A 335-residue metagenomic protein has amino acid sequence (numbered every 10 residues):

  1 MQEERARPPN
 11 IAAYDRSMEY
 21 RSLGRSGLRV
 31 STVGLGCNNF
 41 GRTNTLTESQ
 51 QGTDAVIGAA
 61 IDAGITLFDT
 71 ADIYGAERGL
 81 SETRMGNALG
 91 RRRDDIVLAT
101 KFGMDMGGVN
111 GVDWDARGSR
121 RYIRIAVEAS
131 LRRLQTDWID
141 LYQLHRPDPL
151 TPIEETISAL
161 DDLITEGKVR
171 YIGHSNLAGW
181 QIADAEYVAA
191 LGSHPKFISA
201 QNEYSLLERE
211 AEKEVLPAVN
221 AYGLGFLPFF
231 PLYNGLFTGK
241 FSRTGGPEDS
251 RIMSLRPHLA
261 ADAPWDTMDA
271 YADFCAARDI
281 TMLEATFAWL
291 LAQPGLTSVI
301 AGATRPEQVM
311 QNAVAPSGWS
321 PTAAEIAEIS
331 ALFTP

Functional and structural regions predicted by a protein language model:
Q2-I96: N-terminal binding-site loop/beta-alpha segment at the start of enzyme catalytic domains that lines or forms
P9-A13, I153-T334: Beta/alpha (TIM)-barrel catalytic core signal, keyed to glycine-rich beta->alpha loops juxtaposed to Asp/Glu that bind
N38-F40, A71-I73, K101-D105, L144-P147 (+4 more regions): Active-site beta-loop-alpha junctions enriched in small/polar residues
N38-Q51, V109-R124, H145-T151: Active-site mouth loops of central-metabolism enzymes
N44-T47, I73-L80, D148-P152, G179-W180 (+1 more regions): Acidic-and-aromatic substrate-binding clefts and catalytic sites of carbohydrate-active enzymes
T47-A60, G118-Q135, I182-Y187: Short, acidic/polar
A59, A63, R133-L134, G167 (+1 more regions): Structural motif
L131-T151: Active-site groove signature of glycoside hydrolases
